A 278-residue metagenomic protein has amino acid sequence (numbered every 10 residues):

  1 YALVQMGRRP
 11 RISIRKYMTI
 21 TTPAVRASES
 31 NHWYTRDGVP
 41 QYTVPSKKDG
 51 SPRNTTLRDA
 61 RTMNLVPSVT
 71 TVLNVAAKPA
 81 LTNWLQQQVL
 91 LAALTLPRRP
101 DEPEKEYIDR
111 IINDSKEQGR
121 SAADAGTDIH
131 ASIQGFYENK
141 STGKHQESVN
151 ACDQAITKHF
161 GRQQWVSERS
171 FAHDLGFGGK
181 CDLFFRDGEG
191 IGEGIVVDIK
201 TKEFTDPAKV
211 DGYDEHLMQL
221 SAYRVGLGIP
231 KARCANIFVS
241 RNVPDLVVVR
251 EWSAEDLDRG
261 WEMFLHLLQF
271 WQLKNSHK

Functional and structural regions predicted by a protein language model:
Y1-V4, T56, G179, I195: Exposed, low-complexity/repetitive linear segments and helix-based recognition motifs, biased toward charged/polar
Y1-Y17: Short, Lys/Arg-enriched N-terminal segments with co-localized hydrophobic residues within the first ~10-30 amino acids
L3, V39, W84-Q86, D128 (+3 more regions): Intrinsically disordered, low-complexity regions enriched for glutamine and histidine
Q5, R36, K48, G188-G192: Intrinsically disordered, low-complexity segments enriched in small/polar residues
S13-G178: Metal-dependent nuclease catalytic cores that hydrolyze phosphodiester bonds in DNA/RNA, characterized by
W165-N275: Mg2+/Mn2+-dependent nuclease catalytic core
